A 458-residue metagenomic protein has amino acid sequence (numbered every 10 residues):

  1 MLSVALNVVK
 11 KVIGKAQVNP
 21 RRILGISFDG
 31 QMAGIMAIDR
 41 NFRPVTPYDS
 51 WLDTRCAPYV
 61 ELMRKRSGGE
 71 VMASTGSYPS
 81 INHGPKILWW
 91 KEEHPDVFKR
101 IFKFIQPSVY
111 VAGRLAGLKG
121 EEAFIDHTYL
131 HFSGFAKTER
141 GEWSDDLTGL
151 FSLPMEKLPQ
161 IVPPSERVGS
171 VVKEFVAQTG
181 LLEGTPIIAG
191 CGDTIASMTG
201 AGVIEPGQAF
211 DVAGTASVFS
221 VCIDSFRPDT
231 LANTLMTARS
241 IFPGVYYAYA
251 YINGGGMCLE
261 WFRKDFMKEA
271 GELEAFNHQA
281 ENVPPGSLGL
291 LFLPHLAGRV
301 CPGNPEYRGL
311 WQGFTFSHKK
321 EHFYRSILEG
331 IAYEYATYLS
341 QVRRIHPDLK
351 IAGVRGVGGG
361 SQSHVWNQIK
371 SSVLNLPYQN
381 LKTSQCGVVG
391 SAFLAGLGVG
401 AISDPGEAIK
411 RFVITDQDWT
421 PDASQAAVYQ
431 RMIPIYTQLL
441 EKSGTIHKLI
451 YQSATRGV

Functional and structural regions predicted by a protein language model:
M1-P47, P58, R100, V176-A177 (+3 more regions): N-terminal glycine/serine-rich phosphate-binding loop of ATP-dependent small-molecule kinases, especially carbohydrate
A5-L24, H94-F98, D145-M155, A177-T179 (+1 more regions): Phosphate/pyrophosphate-binding loops at sites that engage ATP/ADP/AMP, CoA/4′-phosphopantetheine, polyphosphate
E70-G192, L259, K264, P294 (+2 more regions): Gly/Ser/Thr-rich active-site cleft segment
I87-H94, G113, S144, T148-F151 (+5 more regions): A short helix-loop
K137-P243, G254, A270-G271, H278 (+3 more regions): ATP-dependent carbohydrate kinase catalytic cores
A196-G200, Y247-N253, E260-R263, R325 (+4 more regions): Glycine-rich phosphate-binding/hydrolytic loop that grips phosphoryl groups
A250, M267, G400-V458: Acidic, glycine/GT-rich loop-and beta-edge segments that sit at the periphery of enzyme/chaperone cores
P284-K382: Activation-segment/catalytic-loop signature of the eukaryotic protein kinase fold
